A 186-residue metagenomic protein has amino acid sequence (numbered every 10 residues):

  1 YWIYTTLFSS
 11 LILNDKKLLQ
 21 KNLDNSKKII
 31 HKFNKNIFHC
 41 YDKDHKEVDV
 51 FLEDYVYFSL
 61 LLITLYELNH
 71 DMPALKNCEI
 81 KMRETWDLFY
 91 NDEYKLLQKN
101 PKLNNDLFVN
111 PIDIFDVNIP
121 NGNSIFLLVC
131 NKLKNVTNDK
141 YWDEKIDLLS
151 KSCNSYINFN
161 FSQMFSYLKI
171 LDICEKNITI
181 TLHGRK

Functional and structural regions predicted by a protein language model:
Y1-K186: Glycan-recognition and catalytic cores of secretory/periplasmic carbohydrate-active enzymes
